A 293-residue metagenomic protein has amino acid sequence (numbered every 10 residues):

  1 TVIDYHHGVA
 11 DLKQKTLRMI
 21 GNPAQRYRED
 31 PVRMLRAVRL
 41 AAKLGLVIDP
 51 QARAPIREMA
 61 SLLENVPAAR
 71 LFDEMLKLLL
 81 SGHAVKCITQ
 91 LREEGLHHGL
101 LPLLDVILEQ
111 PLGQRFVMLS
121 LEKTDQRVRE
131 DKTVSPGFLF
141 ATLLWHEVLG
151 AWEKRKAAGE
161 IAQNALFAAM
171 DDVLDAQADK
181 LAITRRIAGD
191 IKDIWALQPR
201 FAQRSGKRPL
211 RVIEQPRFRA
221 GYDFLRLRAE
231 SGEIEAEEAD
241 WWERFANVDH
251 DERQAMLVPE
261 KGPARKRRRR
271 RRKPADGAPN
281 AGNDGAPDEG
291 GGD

Functional and structural regions predicted by a protein language model:
T1-A157: Glycine- and charge-enriched loop/helix tracts that form the active or gating conduit in phosphate/cation-handling
A42, P274-G277: A periodicity- and composition-biased signal for non-globular, repetitive helical segments
I88-K266, G277-D293: C-terminal subdomains that position terminal phosphate/3'-OH groups for nucleotidyl transfer/ligation, primarily on
R267-R272: C-terminal amphipathic alpha-helical interaction region
